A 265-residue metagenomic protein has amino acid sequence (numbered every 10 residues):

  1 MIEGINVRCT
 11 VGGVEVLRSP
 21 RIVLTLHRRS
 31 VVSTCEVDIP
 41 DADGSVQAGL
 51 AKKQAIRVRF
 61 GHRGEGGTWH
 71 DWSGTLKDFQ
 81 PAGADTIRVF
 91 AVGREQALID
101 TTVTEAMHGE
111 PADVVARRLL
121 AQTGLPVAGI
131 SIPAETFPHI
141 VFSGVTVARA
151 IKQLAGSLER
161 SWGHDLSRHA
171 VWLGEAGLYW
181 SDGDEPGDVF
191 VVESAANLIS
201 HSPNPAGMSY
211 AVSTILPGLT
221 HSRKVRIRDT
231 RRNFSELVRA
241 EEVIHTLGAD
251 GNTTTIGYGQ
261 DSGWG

Functional and structural regions predicted by a protein language model:
M1-I2, R231-G265: Acidic, low-complexity/disordered segments
M1-Q96, G207-S209, S213, R239 (+1 more regions): Assembly/oligomerization scaffold segments
I56, L219, R223-V225: Generic structural signal for buried aliphatic residues
H62-G66, R228-S235: Short, charged beta-turn/beta-strand-edge "cap" motif at the junction between a beta-strand and an adjacent loop
S73, D113-R117, A148-A155: Extracytoplasmic/secreted envelope proteins and their assembly/folding machinery, especially bacterial periplasmic
P81-A82, A112-A128: Glycine-rich, acidic and aromatic/proline-enriched surface loops and short helix-turn segments that act as binding
T86-I87, A91-L98, G129-H201: Short beta-strand-centered interaction patches in the first periplasmic/extracellular domains of large envelope
T104-E105: Glycine-rich loop/hinge motif
